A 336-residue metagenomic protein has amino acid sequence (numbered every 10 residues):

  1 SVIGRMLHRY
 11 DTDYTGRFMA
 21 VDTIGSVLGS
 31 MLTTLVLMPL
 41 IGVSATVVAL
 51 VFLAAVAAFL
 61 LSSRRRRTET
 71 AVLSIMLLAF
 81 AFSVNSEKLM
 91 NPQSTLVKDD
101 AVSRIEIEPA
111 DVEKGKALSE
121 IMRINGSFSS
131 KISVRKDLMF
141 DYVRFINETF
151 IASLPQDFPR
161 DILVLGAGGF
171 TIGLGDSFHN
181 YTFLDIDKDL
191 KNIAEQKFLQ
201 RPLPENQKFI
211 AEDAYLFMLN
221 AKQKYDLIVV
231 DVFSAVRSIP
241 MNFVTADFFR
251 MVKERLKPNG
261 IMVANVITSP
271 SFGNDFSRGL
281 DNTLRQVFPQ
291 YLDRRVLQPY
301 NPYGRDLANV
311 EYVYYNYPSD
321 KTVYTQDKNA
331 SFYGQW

Functional and structural regions predicted by a protein language model:
S1-D99, I107-A117, G126-S127, K131 (+8 more regions): Alpha-helical transmembrane segments of multi-pass membrane proteins
M122-R123: Short aromatic-centered micro-motifs
G126, K136, Q326-D327: Low-complexity, intrinsically disordered regions enriched in charged/polar residues
I132-I146: Conserved SAM-binding loop and adjacent beta-strand
F170-T171: Conserved SAM/SAH-binding loop-helix junction of Class I S-adenosyl-L-methionine-dependent methyltransferases
L199: Glycine-rich phosphate-binding loop and adjoining beta1-alpha1-beta2 segment of Rossmann-like nucleotide-binding folds
Y315-W336: Flexible, glycine-/basic-rich loop-and-beta segments that form/coincide with the SAM-dependent methyltransferase
